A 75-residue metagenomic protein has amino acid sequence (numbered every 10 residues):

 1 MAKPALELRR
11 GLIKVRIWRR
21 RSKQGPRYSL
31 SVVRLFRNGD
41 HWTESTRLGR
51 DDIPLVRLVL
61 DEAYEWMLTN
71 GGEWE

Functional and structural regions predicted by a protein language model:
M1-E75: Single-stranded nucleic acid-binding surfaces, predominantly the OB-fold ssDNA-binding core
